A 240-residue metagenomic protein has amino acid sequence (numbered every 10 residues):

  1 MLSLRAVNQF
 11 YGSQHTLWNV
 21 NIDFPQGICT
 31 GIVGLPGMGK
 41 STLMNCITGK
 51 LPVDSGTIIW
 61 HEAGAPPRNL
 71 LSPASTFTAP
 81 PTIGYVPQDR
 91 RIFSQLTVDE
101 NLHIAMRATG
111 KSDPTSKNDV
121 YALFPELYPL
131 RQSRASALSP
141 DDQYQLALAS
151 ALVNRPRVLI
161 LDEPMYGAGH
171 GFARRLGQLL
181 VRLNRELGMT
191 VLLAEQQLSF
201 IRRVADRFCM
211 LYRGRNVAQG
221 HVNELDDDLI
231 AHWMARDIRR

Functional and structural regions predicted by a protein language model:
V33-L35: The feature captures the beta-strand-to-loop junction immediately N-terminal to the Walker
T48: Helix-to-loop junction immediately C-terminal to a conserved catalytic motif
G56-R68, A79-P81, T115, D119-A122: Conserved ABC transporter NBD signature motif
A65-R90, Q132, L225-A231: ABC ATPase NBD coupling module
R134-L138: Conserved ABC ATPase signature
E195-Q196: H-loop/switch region of ABC-family ATPase nucleotide-binding domains
